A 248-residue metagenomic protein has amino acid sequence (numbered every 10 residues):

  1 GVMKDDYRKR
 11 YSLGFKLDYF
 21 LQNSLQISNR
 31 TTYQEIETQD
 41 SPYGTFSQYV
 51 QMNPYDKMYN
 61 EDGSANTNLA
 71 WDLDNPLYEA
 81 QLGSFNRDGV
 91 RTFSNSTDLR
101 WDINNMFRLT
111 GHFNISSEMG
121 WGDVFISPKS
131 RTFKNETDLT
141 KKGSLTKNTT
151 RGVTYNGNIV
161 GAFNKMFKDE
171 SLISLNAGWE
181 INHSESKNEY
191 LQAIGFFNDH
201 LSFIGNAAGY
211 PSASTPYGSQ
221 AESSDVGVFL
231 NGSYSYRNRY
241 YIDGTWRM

Functional and structural regions predicted by a protein language model:
G1, I242-M248: Transmembrane beta-strand segments that form the barrel wall of outer-membrane beta-barrel proteins
V2-K4, S12, K16-S94, H112 (+1 more regions): Surface-exposed loop/interface segments of Gram-negative outer-membrane beta-barrel transport/assembly proteins
F15, Y19, L99-W101, N105 (+3 more regions): Residue-level signature of outer-membrane beta-barrel architecture
T31, Y55, D62-S64, T97-R100 (+3 more regions): Intrinsic disorder/low-complexity detector
S224-Y236: Structured alpha-helical segments in the cores of large, soluble enzyme domains
R239: Membrane-interface transmembrane helices that cradle and orient dolichyl/undecaprenyl
